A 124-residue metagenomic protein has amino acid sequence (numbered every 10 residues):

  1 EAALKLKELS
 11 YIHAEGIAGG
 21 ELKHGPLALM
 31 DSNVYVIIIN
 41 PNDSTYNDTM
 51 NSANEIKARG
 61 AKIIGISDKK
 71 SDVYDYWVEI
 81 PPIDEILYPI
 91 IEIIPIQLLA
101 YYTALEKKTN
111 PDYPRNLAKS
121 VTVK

Functional and structural regions predicted by a protein language model:
E1-K124: A SIS-like phosphosugar-recognition module
